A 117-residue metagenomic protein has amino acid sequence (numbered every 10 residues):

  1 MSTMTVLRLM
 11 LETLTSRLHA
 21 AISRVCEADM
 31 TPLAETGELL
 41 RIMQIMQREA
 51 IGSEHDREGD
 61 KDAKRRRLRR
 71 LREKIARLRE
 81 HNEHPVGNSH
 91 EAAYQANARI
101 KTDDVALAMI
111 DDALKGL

Functional and structural regions predicted by a protein language model:
M1-T5, G52-K61, V86, A108-L117: Short intrinsically disordered terminal tails
T3, L7-I22, D60-R79: Short amphipathic alpha-helical heptad-repeat segments
T3, L9, D29, I42-I45 (+1 more regions): Residue-level detector of intrinsically disordered terminal segments
L18, I22, M43, Q47-A50 (+2 more regions): A structural signal for well-ordered alpha-helices, especially hydrophobic packing surfaces of coiled-coils
I22-A34, D56-E58, E83-Q95: Charged, low-complexity interaction regions
D29-E54: Amphipathic alpha-helical protein-protein interaction segments
E35-E38, A63, Y94-M109, A113: Alpha-helical oligomerization interfaces
R72, A76-R79, E83, N97 (+2 more regions): Alpha-helical coiled-coil heptad-repeat register
